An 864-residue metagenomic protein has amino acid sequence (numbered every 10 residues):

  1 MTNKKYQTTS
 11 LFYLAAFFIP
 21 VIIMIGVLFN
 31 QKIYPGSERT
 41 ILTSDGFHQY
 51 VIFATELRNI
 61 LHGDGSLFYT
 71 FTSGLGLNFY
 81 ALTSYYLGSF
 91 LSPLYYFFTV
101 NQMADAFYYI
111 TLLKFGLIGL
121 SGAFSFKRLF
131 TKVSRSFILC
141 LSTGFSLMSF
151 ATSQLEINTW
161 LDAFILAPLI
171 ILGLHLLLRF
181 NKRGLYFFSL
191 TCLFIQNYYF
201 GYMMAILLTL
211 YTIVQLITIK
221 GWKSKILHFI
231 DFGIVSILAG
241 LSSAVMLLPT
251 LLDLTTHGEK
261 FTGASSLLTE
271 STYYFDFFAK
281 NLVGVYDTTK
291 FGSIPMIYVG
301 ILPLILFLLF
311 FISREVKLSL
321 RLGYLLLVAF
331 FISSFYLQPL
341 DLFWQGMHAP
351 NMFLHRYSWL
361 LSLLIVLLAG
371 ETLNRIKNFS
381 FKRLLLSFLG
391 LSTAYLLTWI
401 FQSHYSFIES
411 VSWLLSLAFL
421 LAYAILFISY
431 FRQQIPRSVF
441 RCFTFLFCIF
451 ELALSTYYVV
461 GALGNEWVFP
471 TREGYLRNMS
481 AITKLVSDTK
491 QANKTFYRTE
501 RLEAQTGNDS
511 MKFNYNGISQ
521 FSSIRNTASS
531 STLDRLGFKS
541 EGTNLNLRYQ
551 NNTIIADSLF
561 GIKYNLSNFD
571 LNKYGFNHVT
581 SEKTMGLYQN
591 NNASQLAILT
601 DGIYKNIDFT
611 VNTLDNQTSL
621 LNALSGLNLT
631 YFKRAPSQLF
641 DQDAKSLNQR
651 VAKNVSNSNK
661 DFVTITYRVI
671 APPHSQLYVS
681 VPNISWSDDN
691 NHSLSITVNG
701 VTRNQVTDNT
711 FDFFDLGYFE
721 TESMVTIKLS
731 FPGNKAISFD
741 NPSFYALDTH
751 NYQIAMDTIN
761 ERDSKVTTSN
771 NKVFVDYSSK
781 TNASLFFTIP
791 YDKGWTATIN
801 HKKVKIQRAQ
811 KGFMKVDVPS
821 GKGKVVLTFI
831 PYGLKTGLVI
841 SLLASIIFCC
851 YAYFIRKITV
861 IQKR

Functional and structural regions predicted by a protein language model:
M1-Q31, T444, I846-R864: Start-transfer (signal-anchor) and selected internal transmembrane alpha helices of multi-pass inner/ER membrane
T2-N3, L639-R864: Active-site-proximal, structured, solvent-exposed surfaces of multi-pass membrane proteins that position macromolecular
S10, P20-G122, T143-F164, M203 (+5 more regions): Membrane-interface coil-to-helix junctions
V21, T111, F115-R128, S134-L178 (+4 more regions): Membrane-embedded helix bundles of polyisoprenyl
S44, H48-Q49, T55, F229-D231 (+8 more regions): Periplasmic/ER-lumenal interhelical loops and adjacent helix-loop junctions in multi-pass membrane proteins
Y80-Y85, A104-L117, F137-I138, G144-P168 (+6 more regions): Membrane-interface micro-motifs in multi-pass membrane enzymes
F200, L326, H348, M352-N478 (+2 more regions): Contiguous transmembrane helix-bundle modules in multi-pass membrane proteins
F450-V468, D488-A556, S594, L599-T610 (+1 more regions): Extracytoplasmic/lumenal acceptor-recognition loop(s) of multi-pass membrane glycoenzymes
